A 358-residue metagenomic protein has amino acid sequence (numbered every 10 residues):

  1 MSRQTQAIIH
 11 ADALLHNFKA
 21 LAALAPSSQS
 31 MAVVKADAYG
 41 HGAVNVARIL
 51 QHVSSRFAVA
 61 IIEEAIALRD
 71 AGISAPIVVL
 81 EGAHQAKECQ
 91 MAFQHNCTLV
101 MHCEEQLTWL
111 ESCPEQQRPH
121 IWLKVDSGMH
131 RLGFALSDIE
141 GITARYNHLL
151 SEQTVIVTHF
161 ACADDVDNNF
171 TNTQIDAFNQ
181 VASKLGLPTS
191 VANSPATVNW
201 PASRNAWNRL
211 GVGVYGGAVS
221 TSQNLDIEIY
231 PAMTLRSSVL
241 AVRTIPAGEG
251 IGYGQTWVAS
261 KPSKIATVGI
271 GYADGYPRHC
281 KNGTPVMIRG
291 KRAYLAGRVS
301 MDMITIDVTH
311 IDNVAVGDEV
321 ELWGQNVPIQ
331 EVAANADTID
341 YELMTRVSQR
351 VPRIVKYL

Functional and structural regions predicted by a protein language model:
S2-L15, E64, A83-A86, H102-T108 (+3 more regions): Active-site anion/phosphate-binding pocket segments in diverse small-molecule metabolic enzymes
T5-I9, A13-H16, P26-S190, R204: Active-site-proximal beta-alpha core segment in soluble small-molecule metabolic enzymes
A22: N-terminal nucleotide-binding beta1-loop-alpha1 segment
